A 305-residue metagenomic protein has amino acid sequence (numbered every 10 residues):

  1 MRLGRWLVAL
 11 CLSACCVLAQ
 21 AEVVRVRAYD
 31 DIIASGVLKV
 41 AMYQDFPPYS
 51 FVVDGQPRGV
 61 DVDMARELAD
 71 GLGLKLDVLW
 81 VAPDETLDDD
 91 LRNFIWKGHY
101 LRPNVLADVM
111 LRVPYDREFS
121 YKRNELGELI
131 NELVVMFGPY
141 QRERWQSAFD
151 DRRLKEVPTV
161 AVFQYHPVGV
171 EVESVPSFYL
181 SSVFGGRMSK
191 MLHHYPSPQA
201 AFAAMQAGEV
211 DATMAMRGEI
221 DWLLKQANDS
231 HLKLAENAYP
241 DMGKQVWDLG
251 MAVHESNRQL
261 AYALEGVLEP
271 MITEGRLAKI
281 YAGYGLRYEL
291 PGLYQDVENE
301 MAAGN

Functional and structural regions predicted by a protein language model:
V8-C15: Bacterial N-terminal signal peptides
E22-D116: Extracytoplasmic small-molecule ligand-binding "clamshell" domains of the periplasmic binding protein/Venus flytrap
E22-V23, Y29, A65-G71, F149-L154 (+2 more regions): Extended ligand-binding regions for polar small-molecule ligands
M42, R58-G71, R142-R187, H193-P196 (+1 more regions): Bilobed "Venus flytrap"/periplasmic-binding protein-like clamshell domains and structurally analogous long
Q44, I130-N131, Y140-A148, D221 (+2 more regions): Periplasmic-binding protein-like
L68, I95, F163, A204-Q206 (+1 more regions): Hydrophobic residues within well-ordered alpha-helices
V78-A161: Acidic, polar ligand-binding/catalytic clefts
D89, L111-E128, Y179-V183, Q206-A207 (+1 more regions): A ligand-binding cleft/hinge motif common to bilobed small-molecule-binding domains
